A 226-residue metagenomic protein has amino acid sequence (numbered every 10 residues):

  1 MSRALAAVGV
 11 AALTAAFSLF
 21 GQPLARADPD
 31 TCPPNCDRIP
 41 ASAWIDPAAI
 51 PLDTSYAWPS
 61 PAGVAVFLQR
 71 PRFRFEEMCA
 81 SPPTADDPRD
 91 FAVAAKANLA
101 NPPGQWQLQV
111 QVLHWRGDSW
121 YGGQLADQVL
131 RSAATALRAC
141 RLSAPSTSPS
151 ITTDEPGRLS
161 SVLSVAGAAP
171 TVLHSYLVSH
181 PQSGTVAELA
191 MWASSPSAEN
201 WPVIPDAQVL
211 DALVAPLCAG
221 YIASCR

Functional and structural regions predicted by a protein language model:
M1-A27: Secretory targeting and sorting signals
G21, D30, F73, A134 (+2 more regions): Processing junctions and N-termini across compartments
D28-K96, R226: N-terminal "mature-domain start" segment
C36, R116-S119, G167-A169, S195: Residues that cap or initiate secondary-structure elements
A57, V64-A65, R70, R74 (+1 more regions): Short Gly/Thr-rich strand-loop-strand
F91-D127: A short acidic-to-branched-hydrophobic micro-motif
G123-L130, L210-V214: Extracytoplasmic/secreted envelope proteins and their assembly/folding machinery, especially bacterial periplasmic
P145-R226: A short, solvent-exposed beta-edge/loop patch
